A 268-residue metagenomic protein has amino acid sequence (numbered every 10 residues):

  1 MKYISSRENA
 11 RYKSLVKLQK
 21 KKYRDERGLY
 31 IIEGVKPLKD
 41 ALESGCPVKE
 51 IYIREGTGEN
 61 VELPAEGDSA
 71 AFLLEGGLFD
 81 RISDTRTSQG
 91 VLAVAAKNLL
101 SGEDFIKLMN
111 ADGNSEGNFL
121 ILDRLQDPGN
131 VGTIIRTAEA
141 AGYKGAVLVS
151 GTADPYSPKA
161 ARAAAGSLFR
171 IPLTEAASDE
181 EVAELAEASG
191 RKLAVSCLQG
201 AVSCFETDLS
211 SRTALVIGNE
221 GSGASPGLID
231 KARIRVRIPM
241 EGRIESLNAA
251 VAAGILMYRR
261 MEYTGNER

Functional and structural regions predicted by a protein language model:
M1-R86, G190-K192: N-terminal positively charged helical leader segments and presequences
R54, L74-E75, V94, V149 (+3 more regions): Generic beta-sheet signal
G56-G58, G76-F79, G151-A153, E220-S222 (+1 more regions): Short, acidic/turn-prone active-site loops that include or flank metal/cofactor- and phosphate-binding residues
L78-Q126: Hydrophobic alpha-helical segments and helix pairs
F105-Q199: RNA substrate-binding interface of SAM-dependent RNA methyltransferases
T137-A141, P155-L168, P226-R268: Structured adenosyl-cofactor binding patch, chiefly the S-adenosyl-L-methionine
A194-I244: Active-site/ligand-binding-proximal alpha/beta "capping" segment
